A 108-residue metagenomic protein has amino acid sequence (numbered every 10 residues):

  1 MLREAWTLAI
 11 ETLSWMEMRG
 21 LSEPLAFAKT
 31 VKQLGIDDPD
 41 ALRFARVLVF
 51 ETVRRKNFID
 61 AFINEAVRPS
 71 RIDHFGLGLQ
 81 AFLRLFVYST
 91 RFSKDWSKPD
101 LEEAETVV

Functional and structural regions predicted by a protein language model:
M1-V108: Class I Rossmann-like S-adenosyl-L-methionine
